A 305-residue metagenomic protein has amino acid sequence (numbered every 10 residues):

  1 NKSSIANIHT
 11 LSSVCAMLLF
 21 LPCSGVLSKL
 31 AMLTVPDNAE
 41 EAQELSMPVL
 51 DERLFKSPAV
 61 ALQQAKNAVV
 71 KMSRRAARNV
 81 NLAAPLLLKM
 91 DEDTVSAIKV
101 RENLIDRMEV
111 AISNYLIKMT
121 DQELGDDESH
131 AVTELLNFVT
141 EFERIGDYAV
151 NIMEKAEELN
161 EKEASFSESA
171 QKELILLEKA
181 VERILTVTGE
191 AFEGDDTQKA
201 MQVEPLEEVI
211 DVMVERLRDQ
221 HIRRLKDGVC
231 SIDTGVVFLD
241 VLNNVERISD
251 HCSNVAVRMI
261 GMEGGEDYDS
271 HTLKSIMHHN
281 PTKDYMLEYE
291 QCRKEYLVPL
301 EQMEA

Functional and structural regions predicted by a protein language model:
N1-I8, S12-A305: Cytosolic, long alpha-helical scaffolding segments
